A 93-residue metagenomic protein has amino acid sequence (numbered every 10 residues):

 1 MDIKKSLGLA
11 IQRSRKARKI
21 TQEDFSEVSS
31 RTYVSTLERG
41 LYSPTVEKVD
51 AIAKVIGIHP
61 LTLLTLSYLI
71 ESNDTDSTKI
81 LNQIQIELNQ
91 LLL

Functional and structural regions predicted by a protein language model:
M1-A17: A short, Lys/Arg-rich alpha-helix, primarily the initiator
L7, L61-L66: Conserved short hydrophobic patches within well-ordered secondary structure
I11, Q22, R31, V46-V49: Helix-turn-helix DNA-binding elements, focusing on the entry/boundary residues of the two helices that contact DNA
R18-T36: Short alpha-helical DNA-recognition segment
S29, E38, K48, S67: DNA major-groove recognition helix of helix-turn-helix
L41-K54: Short, basic-rich loop-to-helix N-cap that marks the start of a DNA-contacting helix
L66-L93: Short, charged recognition helix plus adjacent turn of helix-turn-helix-like nucleic-acid-binding domains
